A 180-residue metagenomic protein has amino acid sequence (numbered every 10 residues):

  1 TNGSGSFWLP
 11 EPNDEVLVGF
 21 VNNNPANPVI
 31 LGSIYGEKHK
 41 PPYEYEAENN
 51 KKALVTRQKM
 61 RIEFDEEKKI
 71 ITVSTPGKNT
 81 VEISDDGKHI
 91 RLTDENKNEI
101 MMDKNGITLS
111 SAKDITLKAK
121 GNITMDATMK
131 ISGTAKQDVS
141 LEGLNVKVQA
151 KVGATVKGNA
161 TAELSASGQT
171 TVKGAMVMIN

Functional and structural regions predicted by a protein language model:
T1-A135, S140-E142: Hydrophobic packing positions characteristic of elongated beta-solenoid/beta-helix-type spike/fiber shafts
T116, K120, T124, T128-N180: Intrinsic-disorder/coil detector with helix-boundary
